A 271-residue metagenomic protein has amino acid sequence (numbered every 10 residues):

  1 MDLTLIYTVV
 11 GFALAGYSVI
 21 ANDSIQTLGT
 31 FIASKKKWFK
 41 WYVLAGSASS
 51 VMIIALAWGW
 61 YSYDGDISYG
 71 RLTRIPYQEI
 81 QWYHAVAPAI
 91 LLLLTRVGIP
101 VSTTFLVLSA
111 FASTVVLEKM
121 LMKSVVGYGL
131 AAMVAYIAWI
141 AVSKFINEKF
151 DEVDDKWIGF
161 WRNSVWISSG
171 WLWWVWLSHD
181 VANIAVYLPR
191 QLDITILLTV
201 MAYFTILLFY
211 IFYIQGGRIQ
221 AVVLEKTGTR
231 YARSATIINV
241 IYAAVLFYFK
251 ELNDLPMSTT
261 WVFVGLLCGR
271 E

Functional and structural regions predicted by a protein language model:
M1-E271: Multi-pass alpha-helical transmembrane bundle typical of ion/small-solute transporters and intramembrane aspartyl
